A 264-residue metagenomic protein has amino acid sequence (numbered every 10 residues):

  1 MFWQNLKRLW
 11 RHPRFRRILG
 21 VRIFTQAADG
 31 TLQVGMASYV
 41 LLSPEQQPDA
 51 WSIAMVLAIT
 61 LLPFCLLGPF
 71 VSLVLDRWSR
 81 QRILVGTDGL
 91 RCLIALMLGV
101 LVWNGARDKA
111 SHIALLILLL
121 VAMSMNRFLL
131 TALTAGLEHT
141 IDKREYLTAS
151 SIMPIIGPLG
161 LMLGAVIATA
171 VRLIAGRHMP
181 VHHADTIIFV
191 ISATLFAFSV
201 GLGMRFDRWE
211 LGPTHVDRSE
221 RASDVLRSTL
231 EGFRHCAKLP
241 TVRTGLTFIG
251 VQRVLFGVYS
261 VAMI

Functional and structural regions predicted by a protein language model:
M1-R16, R208-T247: Juxtamembrane intracellular "pre-TM" segments in multi-pass secondary transporters
R14-Q33, L57-I94, A114-L173, S228 (+2 more regions): Substrate-agnostic recognition of the 12-TM MFS/MFS-like secondary transporter fold
T31-A50, V261-I264: Short amphipathic helix-loop junctions that connect adjacent transmembrane helices in Major Facilitator Superfamily/SLC
G35-P44, G99-R107, L163-V190: Transmembrane alpha-helix termini and helix-breaking/packing motifs in multi-pass membrane transporters
Q46-L61: Loop-to-transmembrane helix entry
I53, I83, A149, I187-I191: Alpha-helical transmembrane segments of multi-pass secondary-active solute transporters
T60, L90-L98, S192-S199: MFS 12-TM fold signature
L133-T140, H183-D185, F189-E220, T241: Helix-loop junctions on the cytosolic side of multi-pass membrane transporters, especially the intracellular loop
